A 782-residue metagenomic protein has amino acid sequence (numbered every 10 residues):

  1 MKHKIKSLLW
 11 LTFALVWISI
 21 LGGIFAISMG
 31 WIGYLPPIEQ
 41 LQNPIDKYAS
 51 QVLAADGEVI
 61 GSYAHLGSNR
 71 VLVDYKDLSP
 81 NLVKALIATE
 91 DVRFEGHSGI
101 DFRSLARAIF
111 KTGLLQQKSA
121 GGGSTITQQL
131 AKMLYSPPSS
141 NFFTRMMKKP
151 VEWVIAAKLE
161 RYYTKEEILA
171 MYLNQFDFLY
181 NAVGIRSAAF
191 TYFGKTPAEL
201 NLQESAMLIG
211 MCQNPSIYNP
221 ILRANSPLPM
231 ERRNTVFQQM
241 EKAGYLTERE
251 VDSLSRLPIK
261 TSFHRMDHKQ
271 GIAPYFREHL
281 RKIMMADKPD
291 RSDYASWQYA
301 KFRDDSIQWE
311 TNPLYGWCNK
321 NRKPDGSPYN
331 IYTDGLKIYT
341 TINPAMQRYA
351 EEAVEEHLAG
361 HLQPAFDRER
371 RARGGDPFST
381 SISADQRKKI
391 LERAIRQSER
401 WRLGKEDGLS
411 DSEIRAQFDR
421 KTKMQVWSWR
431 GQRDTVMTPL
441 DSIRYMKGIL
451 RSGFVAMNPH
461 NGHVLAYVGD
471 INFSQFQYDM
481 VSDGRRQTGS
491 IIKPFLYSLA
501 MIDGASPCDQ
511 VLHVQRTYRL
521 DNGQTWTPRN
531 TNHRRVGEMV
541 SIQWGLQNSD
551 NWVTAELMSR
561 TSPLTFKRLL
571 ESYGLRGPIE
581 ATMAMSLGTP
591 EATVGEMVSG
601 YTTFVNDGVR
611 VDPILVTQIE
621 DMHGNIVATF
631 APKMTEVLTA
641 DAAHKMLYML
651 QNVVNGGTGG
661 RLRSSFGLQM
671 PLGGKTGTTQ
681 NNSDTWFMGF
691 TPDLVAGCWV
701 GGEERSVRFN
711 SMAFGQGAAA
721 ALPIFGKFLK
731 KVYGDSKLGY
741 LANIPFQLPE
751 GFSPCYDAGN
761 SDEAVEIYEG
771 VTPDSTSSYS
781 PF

Functional and structural regions predicted by a protein language model:
M1-L53, R93, G113, H361: N-terminal type II signal-anchor transmembrane helix that functions as the membrane-insertion/stop-transfer segment
R70-L78, I338, M446-S452, Q475-F495 (+2 more regions): Short active-site loop at a secondary-structure junction that contains or immediately precedes the catalytic residue(s)
A85-I87, T235, M240, A350 (+7 more regions): Active-site SXXK
E95-L105, V183-R186, T247-D252, M501-D521 (+2 more regions): Short, well-structured active-site flanking segments
L114-S140, A198, H264-K282, A505-F566 (+3 more regions): Conserved catalytic neighborhood of penicillin-recognizing serine enzymes
K118-L403, E571, R576, A584-L587 (+1 more regions): Non-catalytic, structured segments within soluble enzyme domains
T340, P344-G360, E392-N458, H463 (+4 more regions): A penicillin-recognizing enzyme superfamily signal
T525-N530, T561-S599, G608, D612-L615: Mid-domain, small-residue-enriched loop/turn segments at the edges of structured enzyme/sensor domains
